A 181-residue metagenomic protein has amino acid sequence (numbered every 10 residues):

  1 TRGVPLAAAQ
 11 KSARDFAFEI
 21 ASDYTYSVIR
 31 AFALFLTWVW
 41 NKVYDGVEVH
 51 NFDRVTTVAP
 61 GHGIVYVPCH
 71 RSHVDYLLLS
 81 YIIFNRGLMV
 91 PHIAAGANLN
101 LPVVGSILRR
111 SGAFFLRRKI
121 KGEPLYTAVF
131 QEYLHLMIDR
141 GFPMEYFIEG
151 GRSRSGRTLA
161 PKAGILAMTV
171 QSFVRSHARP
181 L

Functional and structural regions predicted by a protein language model:
T1-V65, H70-Y81, G105-G112, Q131-E132: Membrane-anchoring hydrophobic helices of lipid-metabolizing enzymes
R2, R14, R30, R54 (+8 more regions): Arginine residue identity/basic-tract feature
E19-A21, L36-W40, V65-V67, R86-M89 (+2 more regions): N-terminal start-of-chain detector that recognizes signal peptides and the immediate post-cleavage beginning
Y26-S27, P60-Y126, V170-A178: Catalytic core of membrane glycerolipid acyltransferases/transacylases, capturing the structured, soluble-facing
N41, D45, D75, G122-F130 (+1 more regions): Phosphate/oxyanion-binding active-site loops and adjacent basic polyanion-contact surfaces
D45-H50, N100, R117, L159: Generic, ordered loop/turn and secondary-structure boundary motif
L88-A95, V129-L181: Membrane-associated lipid acylation/remodeling enzymes share a hydrophobic transmembrane-juxtamembrane segment
